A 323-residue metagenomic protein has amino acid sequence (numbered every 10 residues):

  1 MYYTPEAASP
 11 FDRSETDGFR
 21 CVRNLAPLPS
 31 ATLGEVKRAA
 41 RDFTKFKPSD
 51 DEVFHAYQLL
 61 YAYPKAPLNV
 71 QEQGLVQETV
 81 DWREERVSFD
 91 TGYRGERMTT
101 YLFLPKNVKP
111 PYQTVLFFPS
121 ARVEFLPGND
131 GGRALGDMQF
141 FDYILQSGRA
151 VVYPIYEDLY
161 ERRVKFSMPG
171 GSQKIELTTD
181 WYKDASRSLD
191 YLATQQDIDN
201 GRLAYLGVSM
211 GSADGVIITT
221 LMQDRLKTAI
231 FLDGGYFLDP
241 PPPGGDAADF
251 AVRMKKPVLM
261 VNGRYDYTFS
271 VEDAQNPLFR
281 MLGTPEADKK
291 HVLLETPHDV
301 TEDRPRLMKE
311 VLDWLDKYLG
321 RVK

Functional and structural regions predicted by a protein language model:
M1-A39: Disulfide-stabilized, aromatic/cysteine-rich ligand-recognition loop
P27-N69: N-terminal pre-domain segments of enzymes
Y63-K109: N-terminal cap/lid segment of alpha/beta-hydrolase-fold proteins
T99-T100, P110-R122: Short beta-strand element of the alpha/beta-hydrolase
F118-A193, P240-P241: Cap/lid segment of the alpha/beta-hydrolase catalytic domain
S186-R253: Primarily recognizes the serine-hydrolase "nucleophile elbow" in alpha/beta-hydrolase and SGNH/GDSL folds
T228, G234-K290: The feature captures the conserved acid-bearing segment of alpha/beta-hydrolase catalytic domains
E286-K323: C-terminal catalytic histidine-bearing segment of alpha/beta-hydrolase fold enzymes
